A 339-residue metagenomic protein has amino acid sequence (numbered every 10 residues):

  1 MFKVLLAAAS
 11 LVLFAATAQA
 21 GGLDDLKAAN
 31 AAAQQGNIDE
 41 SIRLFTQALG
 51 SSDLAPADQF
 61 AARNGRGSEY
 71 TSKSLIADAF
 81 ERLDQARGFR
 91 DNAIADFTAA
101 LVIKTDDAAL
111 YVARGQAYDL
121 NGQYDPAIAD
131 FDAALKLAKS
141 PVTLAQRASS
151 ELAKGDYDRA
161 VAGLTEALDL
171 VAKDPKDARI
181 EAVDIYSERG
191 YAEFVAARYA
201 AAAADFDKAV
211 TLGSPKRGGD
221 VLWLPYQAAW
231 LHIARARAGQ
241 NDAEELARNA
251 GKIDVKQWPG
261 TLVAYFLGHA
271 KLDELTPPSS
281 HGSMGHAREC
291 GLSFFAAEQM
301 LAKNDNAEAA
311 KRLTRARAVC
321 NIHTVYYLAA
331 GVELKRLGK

Functional and structural regions predicted by a protein language model:
L23, A57, A61, S68 (+8 more regions): Start-of-helix register in tetratricopeptide repeats
L49-A61, A99-D106, L168-A182, L212-L224 (+1 more regions): Flexible helix-coil transition and linker loops at the boundaries of alpha-helical arrays
A61-G65, A113, Q146, E181 (+3 more regions): Canonical tetratricopeptide repeat
